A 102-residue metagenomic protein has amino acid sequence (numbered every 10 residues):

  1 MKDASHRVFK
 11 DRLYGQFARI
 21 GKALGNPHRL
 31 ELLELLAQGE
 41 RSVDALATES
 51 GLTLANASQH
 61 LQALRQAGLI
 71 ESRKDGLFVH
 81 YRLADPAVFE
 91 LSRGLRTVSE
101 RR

Functional and structural regions predicted by a protein language model:
M1-Q16, E34, P86-R102: Amphipathic alpha-helical dimerization/coiled-coil segments that flank or bridge DNA-binding/regulatory modules
G15-A55, K74-A87: N-terminal helix-turn-helix DNA-binding core of bacterial DNA-binding proteins
A18-G21, L61, S92: A generic alpha-helix structural signal
T48, Q59, R65-Q66: Alpha-helical residues within the helix-turn-helix
N56-H60, S99: Short alpha-helical linear motifs
